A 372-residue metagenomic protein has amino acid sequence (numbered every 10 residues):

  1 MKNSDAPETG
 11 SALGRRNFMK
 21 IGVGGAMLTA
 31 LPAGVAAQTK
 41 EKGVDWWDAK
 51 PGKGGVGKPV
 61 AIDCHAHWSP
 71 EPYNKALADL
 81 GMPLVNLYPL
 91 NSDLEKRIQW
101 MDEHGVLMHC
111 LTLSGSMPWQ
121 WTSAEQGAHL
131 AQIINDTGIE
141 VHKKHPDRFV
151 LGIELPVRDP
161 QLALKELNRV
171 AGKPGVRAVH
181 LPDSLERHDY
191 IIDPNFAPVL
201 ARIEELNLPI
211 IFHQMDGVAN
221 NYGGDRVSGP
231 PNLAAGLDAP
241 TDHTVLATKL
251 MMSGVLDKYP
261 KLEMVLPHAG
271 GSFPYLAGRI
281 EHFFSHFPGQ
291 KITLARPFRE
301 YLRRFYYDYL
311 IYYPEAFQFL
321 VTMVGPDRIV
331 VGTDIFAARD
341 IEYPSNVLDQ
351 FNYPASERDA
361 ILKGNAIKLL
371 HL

Functional and structural regions predicted by a protein language model:
K2-V60, C64, P70-M108, D136-K144 (+7 more regions): Mid-to-C-terminal alpha-helical segments outside catalytic/metal-binding sites
V56-K58, H67-S92, W121-T122, A128 (+2 more regions): Active-site gating loops and adjacent loop-to-helix segments of metal-dependent hydrolytic enzymes
I62-C64, T112, G152-I153, H180 (+3 more regions): Active-site neighborhood of phospho(di)ester-bond hydrolases with catalytic His/Asp-centered motifs
H65-H67, H213, H268: Histidine-centered divalent metal-coordination motifs
S69-P72, M117-W119, R158-D159, R187 (+4 more regions): Active-site environment of divalent metal-dependent phosphoester hydrolases
L107, T112-L246: Active-site gating/metal-coordination segments in enzymes
P174-R177, L206-L208, K261, R303 (+1 more regions): Glycine-enriched alpha-helix->loop->beta-strand junction motifs that scaffold or abut catalytic
G254, P260-F298: Aromatic-lined glycan-binding groove of carbohydrate-active enzymes
